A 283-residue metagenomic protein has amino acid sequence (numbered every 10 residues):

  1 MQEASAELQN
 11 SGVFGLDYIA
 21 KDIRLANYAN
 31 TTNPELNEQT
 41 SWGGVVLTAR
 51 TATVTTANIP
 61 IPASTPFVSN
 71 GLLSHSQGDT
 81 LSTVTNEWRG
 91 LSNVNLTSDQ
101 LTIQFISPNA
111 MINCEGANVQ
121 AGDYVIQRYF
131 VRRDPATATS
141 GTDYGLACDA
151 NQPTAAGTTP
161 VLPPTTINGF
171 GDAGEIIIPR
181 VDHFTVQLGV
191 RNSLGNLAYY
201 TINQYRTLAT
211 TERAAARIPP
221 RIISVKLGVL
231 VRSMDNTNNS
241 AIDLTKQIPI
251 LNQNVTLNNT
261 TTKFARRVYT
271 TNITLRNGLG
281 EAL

Functional and structural regions predicted by a protein language model:
M1-Q2: C-terminal juxtamembrane segment of a hydrophobic transmembrane alpha-helix
S5, G12-G228, M234-A265, T270 (+1 more regions): N-terminal pilin/flagellin-like segments and related low-complexity appendage regions
